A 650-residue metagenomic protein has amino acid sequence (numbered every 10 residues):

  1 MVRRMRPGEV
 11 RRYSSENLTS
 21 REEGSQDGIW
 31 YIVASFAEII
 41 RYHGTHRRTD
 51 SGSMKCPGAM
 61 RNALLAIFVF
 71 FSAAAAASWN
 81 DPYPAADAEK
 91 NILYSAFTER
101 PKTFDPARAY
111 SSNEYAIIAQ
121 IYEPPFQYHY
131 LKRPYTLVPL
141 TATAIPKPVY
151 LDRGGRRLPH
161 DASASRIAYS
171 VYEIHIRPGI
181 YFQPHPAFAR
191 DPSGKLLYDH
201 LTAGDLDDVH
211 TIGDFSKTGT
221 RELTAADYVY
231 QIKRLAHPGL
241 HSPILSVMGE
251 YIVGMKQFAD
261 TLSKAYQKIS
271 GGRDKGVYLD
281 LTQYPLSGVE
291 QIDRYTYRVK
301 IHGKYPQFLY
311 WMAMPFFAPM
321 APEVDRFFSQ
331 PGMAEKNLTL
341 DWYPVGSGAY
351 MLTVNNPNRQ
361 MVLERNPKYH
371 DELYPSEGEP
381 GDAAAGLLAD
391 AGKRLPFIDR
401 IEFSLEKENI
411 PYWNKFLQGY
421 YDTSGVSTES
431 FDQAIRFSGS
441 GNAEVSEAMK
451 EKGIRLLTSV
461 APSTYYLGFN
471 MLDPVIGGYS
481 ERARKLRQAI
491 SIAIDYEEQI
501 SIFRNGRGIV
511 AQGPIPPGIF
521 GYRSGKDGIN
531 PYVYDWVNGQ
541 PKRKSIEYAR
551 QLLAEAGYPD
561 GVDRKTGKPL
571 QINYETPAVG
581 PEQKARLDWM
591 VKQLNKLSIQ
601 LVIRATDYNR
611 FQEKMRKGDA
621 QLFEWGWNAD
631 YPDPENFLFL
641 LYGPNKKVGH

Functional and structural regions predicted by a protein language model:
W79, A96-A164, V345: N-terminal lobe/hinge region of extracytoplasmic solute-binding protein
E89-E99, S170-I174, Y228, Y297-R298 (+5 more regions): Short, well-ordered beta-strand elements
E99-I118, H129-Y130, V138, P186-A189 (+4 more regions): A structural "hinge/loop" feature
H129-K132, Y251-T296, K300-E402, E408-P411 (+2 more regions): Gly/Pro-rich hinge or "lid" segments in bacterial periplasmic/extracellular proteins
A144-Y251, R298, Y412-K415, Y479-A489: Aromatic- and charge-enriched surface segment that lines or borders ligand/interaction sites
Y350, I476-G477, I509-Y558, T576-R586: Structural transition elements
T353-E364, A389-D390, E402-D473, E497 (+2 more regions): Extracellular/periplasmic solute-recognition and catalytic clefts
E447-N470, G513, G521, N609-H650: Acidic-aromatic pocket-rim loops
